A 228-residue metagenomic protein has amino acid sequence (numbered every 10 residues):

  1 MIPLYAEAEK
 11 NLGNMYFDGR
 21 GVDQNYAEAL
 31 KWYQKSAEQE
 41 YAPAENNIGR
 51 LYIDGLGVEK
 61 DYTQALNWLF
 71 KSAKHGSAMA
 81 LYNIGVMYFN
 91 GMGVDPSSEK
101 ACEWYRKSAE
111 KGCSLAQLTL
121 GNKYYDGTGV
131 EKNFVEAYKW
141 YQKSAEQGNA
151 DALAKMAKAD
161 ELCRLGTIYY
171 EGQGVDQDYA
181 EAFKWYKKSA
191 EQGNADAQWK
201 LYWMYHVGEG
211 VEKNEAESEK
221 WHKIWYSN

Functional and structural regions predicted by a protein language model:
I2, R20-Q24, E38, Y52 (+9 more regions): Short coil/turn and helix-start
E9-D18, N47-D54, K71, N83-N90 (+3 more regions): Hydrophobic face of amphipathic alpha-helices that form TPR/SEL1-like repeat modules and related alpha-solenoid
K35-S36, K71-S72, K107-S108, K143-S144 (+2 more regions): Canonical positions in the second alpha-helix
Y105, V135-G148, W199, W203 (+1 more regions): TPR/TPR-like (Sel1-like) alpha-helical repeat modules
